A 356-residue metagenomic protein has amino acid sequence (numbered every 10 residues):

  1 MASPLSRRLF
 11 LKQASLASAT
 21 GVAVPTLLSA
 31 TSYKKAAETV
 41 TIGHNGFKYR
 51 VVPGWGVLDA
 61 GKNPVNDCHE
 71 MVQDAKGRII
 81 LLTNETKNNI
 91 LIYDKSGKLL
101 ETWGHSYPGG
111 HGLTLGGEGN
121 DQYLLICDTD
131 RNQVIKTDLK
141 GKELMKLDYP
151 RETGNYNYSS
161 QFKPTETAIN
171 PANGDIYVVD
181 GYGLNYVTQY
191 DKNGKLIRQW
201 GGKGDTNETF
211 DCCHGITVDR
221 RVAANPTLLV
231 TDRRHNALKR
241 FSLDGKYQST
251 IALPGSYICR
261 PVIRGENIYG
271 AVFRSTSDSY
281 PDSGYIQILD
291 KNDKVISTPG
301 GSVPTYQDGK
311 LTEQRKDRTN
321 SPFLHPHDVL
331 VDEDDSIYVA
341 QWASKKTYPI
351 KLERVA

Functional and structural regions predicted by a protein language model:
A2-S3, L9-A30: N-terminal export signals
Y33-V52: Blade/loop signatures of beta-propeller domains
G56-K62, M145-Y158, I197-E208, I296-T319: Surface-exposed loop and turn segments in beta-propeller and other repeat-based domains that flank or scaffold
G61-K76, S106-Q122, E152-D175, D205-T227 (+4 more regions): Beta-rich, blade/repeat-based domains predominating in secreted/periplasmic proteins but also intracellular
L81-E85, L124-T129, N170, V178-G181 (+4 more regions): Conserved beta-strand positions in repeat-built beta-propeller and related beta-rich domains
N88-L91, K95-E118: Blade-loop segments of beta-propeller domains
S256-S302: Loop/turn-rich, solvent-exposed surfaces of beta-rich toroidal or solenoidal domains
H325-A356: Blade-level signature of beta-propeller repeat domains, shared across WD40, Kelch, NHL, RCC1 and BNR/Asp-box propellers
